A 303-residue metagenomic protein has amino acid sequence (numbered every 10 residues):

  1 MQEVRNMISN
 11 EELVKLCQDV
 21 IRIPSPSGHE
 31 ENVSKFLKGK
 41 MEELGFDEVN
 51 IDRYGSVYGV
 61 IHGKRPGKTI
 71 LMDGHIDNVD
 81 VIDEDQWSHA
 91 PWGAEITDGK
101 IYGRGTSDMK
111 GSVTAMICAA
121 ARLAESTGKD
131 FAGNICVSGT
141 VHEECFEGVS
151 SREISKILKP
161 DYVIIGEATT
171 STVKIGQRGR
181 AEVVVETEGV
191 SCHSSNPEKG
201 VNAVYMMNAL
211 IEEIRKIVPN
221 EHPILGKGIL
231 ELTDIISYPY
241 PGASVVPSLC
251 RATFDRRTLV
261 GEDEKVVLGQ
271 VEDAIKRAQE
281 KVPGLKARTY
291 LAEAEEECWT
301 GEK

Functional and structural regions predicted by a protein language model:
M1-I82, L249-T253, V267-L268: N-terminal helical capping/dimerization or prosegment-like subdomains of hydrolases acting on amide or phosphate bonds
M1-Q2, E186-K303: Metal-dependent amide/peptide-bond hydrolase catalytic core, centered on the "pita-bread" metallohydrolase fold
D19, C118-E125, A209-R215: Short glycine/serine- and small hydrophobic-enriched flexible loop segments
V49, G59, A94-I96, L232-I235: A structural signal for short hydrophobic beta-strand segments in well-ordered beta-sheet cores
Y58, D73, A132, C136 (+3 more regions): Beta-strand secondary-structure signal
G67-C136: Active-site metal-coordination/substrate-binding segment of hydrolases, especially metallo-dependent peptidases
I70-M72, I164, V190: Residue-level marker for buried hydrophobic side chains located in beta-strands that build the well-ordered beta-sheet
M109-R178, E182: Acidic/histidine-rich catalytic neighborhood of metal-dependent amide-processing enzymes
